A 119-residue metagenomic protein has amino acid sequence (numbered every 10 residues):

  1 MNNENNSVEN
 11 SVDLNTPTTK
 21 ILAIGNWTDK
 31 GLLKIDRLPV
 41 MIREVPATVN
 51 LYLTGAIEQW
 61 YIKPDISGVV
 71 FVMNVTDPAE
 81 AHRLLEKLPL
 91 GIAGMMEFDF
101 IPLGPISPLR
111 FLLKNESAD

Functional and structural regions predicted by a protein language model:
M1-D119: Conserved, structured core segments of small domains
